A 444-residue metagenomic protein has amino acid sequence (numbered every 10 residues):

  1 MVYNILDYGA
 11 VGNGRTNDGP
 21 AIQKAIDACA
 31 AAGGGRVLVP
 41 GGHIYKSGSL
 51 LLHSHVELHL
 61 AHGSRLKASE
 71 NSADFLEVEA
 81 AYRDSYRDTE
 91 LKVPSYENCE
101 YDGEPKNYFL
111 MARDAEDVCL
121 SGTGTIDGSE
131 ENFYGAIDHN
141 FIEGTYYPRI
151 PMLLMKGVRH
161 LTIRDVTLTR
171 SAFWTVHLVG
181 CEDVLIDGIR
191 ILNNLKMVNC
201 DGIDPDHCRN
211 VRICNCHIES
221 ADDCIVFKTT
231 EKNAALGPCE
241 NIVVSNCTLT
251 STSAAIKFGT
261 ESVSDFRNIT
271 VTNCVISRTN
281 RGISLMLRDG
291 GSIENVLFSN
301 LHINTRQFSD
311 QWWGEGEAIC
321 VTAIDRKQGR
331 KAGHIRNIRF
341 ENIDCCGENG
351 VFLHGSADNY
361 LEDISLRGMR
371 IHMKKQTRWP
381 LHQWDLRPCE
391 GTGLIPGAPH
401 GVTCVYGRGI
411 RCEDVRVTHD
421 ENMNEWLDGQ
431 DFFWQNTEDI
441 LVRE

Functional and structural regions predicted by a protein language model:
M1-E444: Extracellular/periplasmic carbohydrate-active domains that bind, remodel, or depolymerize complex polysaccharides
